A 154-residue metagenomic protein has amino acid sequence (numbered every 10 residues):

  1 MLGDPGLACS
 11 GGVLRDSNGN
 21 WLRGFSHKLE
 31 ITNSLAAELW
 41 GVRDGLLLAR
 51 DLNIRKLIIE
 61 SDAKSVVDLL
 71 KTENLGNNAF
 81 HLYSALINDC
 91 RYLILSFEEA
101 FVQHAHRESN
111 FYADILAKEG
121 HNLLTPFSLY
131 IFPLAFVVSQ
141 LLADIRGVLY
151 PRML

Functional and structural regions predicted by a protein language model:
M1-L154: Primary recognition of RNase H-like, Mg2+-dependent phosphodiesterase/nuclease domains
